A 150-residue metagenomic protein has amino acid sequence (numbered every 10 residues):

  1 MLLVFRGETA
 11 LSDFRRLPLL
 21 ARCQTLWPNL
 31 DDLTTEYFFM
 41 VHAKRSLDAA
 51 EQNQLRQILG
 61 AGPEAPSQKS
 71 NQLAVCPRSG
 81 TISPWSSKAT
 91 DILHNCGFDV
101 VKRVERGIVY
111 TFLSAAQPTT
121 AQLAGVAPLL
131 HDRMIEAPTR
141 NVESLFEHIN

Functional and structural regions predicted by a protein language model:
M1-N150: Core nucleic-acid recognition elements
